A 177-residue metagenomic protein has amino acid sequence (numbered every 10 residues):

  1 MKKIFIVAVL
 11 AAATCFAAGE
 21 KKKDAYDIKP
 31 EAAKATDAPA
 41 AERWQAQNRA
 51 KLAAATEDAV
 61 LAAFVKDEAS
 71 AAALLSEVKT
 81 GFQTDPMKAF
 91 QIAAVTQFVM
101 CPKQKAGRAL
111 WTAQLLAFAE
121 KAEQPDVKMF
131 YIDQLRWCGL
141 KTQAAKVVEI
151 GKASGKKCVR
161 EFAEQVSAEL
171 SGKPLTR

Functional and structural regions predicted by a protein language model:
M1-I4: Positively charged n-region of N-terminal signal peptides that target proteins for export
V9-A17: Hydrophobic h-region of N-terminal signal peptides that target proteins for export in Gram-negative bacteria
A18-Y26: Cleaved targeting-peptide boundary
A25-I28, K34-Q45, D67-G81, K105-A119 (+2 more regions): Amphipathic alpha-helical scaffolding segments comprising HEAT/armadillo-like alpha-solenoid repeats
I28-A32, A46-E68, K88-A106, A117 (+2 more regions): Structural detector for internal amphipathic alpha-helices that build alpha-solenoid repeat scaffolds
P86-M87, E123-Q124, G155-K156: Short inter-helical turns and helix N-cap capping residues of alpha-solenoid HEAT/ARM repeat scaffolds
